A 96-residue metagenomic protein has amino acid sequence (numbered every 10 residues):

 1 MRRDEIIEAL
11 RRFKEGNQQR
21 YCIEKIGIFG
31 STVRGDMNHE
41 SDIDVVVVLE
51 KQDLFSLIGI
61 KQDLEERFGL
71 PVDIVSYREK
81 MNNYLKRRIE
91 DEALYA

Functional and structural regions predicted by a protein language model:
M1-K25, V33-H39, E50-A96: Catalytic core of pol beta-like nucleotidyltransferases
I28: Conserved histidines in hydrophobic membrane contexts and catalytic metal-binding motifs
D44-V47: Short beta-strand->loop micro-motif that forms the acidic, two-metal-ion catalytic signature in nucleotide-processing
